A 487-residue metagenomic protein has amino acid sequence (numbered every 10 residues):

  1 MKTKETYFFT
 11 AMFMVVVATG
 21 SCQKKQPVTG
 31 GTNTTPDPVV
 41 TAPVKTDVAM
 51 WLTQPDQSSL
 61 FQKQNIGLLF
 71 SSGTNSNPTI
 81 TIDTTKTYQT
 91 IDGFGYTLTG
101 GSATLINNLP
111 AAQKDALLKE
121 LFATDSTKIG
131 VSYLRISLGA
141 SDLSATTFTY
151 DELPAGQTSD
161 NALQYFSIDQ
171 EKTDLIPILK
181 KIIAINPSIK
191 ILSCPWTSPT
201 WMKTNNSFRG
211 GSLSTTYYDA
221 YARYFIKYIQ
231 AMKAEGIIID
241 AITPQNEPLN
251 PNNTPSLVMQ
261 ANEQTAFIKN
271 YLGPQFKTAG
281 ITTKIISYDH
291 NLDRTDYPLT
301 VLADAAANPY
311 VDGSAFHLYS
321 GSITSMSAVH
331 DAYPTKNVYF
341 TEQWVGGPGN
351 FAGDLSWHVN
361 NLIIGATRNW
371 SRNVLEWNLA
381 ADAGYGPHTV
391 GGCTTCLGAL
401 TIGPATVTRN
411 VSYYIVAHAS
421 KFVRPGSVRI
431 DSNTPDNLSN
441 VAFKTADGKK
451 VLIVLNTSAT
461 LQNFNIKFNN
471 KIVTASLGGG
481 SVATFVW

Functional and structural regions predicted by a protein language model:
T3-E5, V16-V44: Bacterial Sec-dependent N-terminal signal peptides
V40-K63, G67-I82, I191-S193, R223-A231 (+2 more regions): Substrate-binding and catalytic surfaces of secreted/luminal carbohydrate-active proteins
F61-I239, N270: N-terminal catalytic cores of secreted or lumenal carbohydrate-active enzymes
L98, L138, N246, H317-L318 (+1 more regions): Residues that line or immediately flank small-molecule/substrate-binding pockets and catalytic motifs
L143-T147, P199-N206, P248-N253, R294-Y297 (+1 more regions): Short acidic/His/Gly/Ser-rich catalytic and metal-binding motifs that mark active-site loops of diverse hydrolases
K203-S214, E247-Q260, P348: Active-site-proximal beta-alpha loop/turn segments in soluble metabolic enzymes
T243: Ser/Thr-glycine-rich phosphate-binding loops at phosphate-binding pockets of nucleotides, nucleotide cofactors
